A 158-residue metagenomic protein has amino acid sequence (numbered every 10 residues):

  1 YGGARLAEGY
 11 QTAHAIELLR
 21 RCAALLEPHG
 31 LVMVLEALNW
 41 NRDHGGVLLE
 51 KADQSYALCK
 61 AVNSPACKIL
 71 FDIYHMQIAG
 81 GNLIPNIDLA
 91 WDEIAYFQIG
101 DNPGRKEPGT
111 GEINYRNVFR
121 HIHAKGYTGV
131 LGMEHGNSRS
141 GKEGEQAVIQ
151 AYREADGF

Functional and structural regions predicted by a protein language model:
Y1-K68, I78: Active-site acidic/histidine proton-transfer and metal-coordination neighborhood in alpha/beta enzyme cores
L49-F71, H75-F158: Histidine-acidic metal/acid-base catalytic patches
